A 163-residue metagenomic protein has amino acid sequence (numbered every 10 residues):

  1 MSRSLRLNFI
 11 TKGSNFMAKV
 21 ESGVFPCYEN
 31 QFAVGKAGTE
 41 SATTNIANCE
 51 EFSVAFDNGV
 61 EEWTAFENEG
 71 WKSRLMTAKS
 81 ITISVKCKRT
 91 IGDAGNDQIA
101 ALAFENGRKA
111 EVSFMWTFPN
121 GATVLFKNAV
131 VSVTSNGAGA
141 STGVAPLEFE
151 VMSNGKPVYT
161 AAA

Functional and structural regions predicted by a protein language model:
M1-F16: Short, Lys/Arg-enriched N-terminal segments with co-localized hydrophobic residues within the first ~10-30 amino acids
R6-F9, S22, G92, E111: Sequence-pattern detector for short linear motifs and compositional/periodic biases rather than a specific fold
R6-N8, C27, N120, V158: Generic low-complexity segments that are intrinsically disordered, proline-rich and/or Lys/Arg-biased
G13, G92, P157-V158: Generic hydrophobic alpha-helical segments
A18-T90, N128-P146: Solvent-exposed edge beta-strands and adjacent loop segments that serve as assembly or binding interfaces
G95-N128: Short, acidic/charged, Gly/Pro-enriched secondary-structure junctions
N96-I99, Y159-A163: Short, charged, solvent-exposed linker or helix-capping segments at domain edges/interfaces that act as flexible hinges
M115-A161: Short beta-strand and beta-hairpin "edge-sheet" elements
